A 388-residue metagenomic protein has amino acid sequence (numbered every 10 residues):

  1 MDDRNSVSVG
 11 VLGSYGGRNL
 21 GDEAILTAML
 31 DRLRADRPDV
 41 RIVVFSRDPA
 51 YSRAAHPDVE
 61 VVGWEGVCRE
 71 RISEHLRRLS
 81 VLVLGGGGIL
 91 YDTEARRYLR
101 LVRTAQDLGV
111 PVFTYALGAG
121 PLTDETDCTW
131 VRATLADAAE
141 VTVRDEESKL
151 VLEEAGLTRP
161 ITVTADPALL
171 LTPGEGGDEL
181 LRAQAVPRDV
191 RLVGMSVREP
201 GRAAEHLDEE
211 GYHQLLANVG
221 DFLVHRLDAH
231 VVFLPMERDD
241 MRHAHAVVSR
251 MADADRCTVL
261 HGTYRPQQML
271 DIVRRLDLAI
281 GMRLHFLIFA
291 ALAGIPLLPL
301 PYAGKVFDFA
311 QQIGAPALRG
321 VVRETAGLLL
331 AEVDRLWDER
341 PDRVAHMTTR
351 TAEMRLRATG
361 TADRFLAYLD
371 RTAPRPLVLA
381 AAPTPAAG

Functional and structural regions predicted by a protein language model:
M1-G388: Active-site anion-handling motifs in enzyme catalytic cores
